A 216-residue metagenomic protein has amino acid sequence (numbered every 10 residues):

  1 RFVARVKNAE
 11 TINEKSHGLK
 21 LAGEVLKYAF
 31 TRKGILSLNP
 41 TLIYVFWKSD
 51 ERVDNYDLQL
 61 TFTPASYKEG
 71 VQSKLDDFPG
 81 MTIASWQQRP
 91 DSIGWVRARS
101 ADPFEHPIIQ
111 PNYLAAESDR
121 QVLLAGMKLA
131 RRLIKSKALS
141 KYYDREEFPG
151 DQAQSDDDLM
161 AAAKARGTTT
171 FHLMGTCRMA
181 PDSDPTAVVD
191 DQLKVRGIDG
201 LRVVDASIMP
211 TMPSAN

Functional and structural regions predicted by a protein language model:
R1, K141-Q154, I208: Active-site-proximal substrate-binding core of FAD-dependent oxidoreductases
R1-D77, R132-A138, Q154-D157, A161 (+2 more regions): Mid-to-C-terminal "cap/lid" subdomains and adjacent gly/pro-rich loops that border and regulate access to redox
R1-I12, W47-D50, G80-L139, M160-N216: C-terminal structured subdomain/cap of oxidoreductase catalytic cores
T61, G126, I134, Y143-E146: Mobile, glycine/GP-rich and aromatic-enriched active-site lid/loop segments adjacent to catalytic centers
